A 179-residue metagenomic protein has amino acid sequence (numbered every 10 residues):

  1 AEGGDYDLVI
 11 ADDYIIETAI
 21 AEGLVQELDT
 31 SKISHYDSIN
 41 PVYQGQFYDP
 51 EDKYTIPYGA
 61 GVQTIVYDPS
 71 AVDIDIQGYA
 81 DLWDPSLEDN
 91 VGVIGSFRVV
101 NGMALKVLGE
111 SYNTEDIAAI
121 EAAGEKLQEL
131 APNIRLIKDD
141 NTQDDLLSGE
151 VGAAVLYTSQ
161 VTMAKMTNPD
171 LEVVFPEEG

Functional and structural regions predicted by a protein language model:
D5-L147: Extracytoplasmic ligand-binding site segments that recognize negatively charged/polar headgroups
I16-T18, A153-L171: A ligand-binding cleft/hinge motif common to bilobed small-molecule-binding domains
V99, T142-D144, A153, S159-M163 (+1 more regions): Short, catalytically relevant binding-site loops at active-site mouths
E121-E129, K165-G179: Periplasmic-binding protein-like
E150: Substrate-binding and catalytic surfaces of secreted/luminal carbohydrate-active proteins
